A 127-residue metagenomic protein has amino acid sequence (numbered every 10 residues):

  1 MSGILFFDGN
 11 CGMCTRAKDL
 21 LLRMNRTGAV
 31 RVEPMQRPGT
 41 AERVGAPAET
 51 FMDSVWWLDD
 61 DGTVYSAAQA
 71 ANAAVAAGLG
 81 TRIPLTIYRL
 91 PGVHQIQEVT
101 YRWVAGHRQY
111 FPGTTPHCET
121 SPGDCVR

Functional and structural regions predicted by a protein language model:
M1-I4, M35, V64: A generic structural signal for ordered secondary structure
M1-R26: Local sequence-structure signature of Cys/Sec-based thiol-disulfide redox active-site neighborhoods
F7, E33, T86: Active-site-adjacent beta-strand anchor residues
N10-M13, P34-R37, S66: A short linear-motif detector with a strong N-terminal bias
A17, Q36, A70: A generic "binding-loop/recognition-motif" signal
T27-A41: Thiol-based oxidoreductase modules, predominantly thioredoxin-like and allied folds used for disulfide exchange
T40-R127: Thiol/selenol-based redox catalytic cores and closely related redox-interacting motifs
